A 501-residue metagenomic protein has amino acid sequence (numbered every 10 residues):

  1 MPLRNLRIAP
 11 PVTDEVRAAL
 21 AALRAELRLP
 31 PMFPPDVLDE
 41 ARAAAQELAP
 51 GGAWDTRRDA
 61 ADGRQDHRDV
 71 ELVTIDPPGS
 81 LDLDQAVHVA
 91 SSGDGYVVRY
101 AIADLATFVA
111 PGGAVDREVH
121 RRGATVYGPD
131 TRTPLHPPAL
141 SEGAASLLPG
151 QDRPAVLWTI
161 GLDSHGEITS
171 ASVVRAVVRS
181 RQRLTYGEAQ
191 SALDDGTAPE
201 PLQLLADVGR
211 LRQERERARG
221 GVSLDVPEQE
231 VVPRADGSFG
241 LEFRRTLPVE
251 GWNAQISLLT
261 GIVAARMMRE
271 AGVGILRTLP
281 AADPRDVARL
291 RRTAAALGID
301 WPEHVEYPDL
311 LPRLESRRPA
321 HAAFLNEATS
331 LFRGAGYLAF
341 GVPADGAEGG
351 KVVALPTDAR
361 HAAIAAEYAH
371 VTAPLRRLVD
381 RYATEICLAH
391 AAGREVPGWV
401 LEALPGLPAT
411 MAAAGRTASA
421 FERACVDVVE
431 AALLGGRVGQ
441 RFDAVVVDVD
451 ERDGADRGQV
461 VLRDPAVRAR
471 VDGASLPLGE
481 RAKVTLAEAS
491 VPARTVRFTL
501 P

Functional and structural regions predicted by a protein language model:
P2-A25, V37-A474, L478-E480, A489-V496: Electropositive polyanion-binding surfaces
F498-P501: Short, compositionally biased
